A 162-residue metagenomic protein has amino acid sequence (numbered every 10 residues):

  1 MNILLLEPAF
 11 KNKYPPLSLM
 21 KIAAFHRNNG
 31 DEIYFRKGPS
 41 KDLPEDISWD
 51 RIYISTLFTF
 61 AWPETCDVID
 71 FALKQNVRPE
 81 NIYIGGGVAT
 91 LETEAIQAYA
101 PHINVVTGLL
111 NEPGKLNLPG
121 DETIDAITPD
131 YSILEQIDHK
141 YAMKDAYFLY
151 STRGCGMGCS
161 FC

Functional and structural regions predicted by a protein language model:
N2, E7-K11, S18-M143: Glycine-rich beta-alpha loop elements in corrinoid/cobalamin-binding modules across cobalamin-dependent enzymes
L17-S18, H139-C162: Canonical Radical SAM [4Fe-4S] cluster-binding loop centered on the CxxxCxxC motif and its immediate flanking residues
